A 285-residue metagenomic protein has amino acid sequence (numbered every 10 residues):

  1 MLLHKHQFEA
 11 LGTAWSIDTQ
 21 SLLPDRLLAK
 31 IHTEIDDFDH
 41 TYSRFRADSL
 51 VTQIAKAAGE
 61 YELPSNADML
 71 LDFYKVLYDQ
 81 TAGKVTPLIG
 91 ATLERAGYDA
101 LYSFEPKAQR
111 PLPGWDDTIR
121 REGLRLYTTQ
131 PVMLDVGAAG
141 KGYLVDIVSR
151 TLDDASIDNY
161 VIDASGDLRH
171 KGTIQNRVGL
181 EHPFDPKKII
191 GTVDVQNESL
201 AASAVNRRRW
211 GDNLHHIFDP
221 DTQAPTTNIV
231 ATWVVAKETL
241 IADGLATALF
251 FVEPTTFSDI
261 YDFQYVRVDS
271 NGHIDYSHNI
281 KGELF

Functional and structural regions predicted by a protein language model:
M1-F285: Mature catalytic core of soluble alpha/beta enzymes
